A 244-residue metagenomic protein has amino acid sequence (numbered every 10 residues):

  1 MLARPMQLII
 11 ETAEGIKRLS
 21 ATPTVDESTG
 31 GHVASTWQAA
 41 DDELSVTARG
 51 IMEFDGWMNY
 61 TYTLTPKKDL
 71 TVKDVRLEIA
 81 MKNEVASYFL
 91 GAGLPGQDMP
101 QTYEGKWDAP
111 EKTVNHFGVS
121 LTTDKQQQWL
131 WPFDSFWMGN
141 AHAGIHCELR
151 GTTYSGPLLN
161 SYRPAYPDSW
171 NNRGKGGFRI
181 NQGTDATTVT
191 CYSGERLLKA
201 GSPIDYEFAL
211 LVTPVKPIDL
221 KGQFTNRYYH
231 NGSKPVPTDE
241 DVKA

Functional and structural regions predicted by a protein language model:
M1-A244: Carbohydrate-recognition beta-sandwich/jelly-roll modules in extracellular/periplasmic carbohydrate-active proteins
